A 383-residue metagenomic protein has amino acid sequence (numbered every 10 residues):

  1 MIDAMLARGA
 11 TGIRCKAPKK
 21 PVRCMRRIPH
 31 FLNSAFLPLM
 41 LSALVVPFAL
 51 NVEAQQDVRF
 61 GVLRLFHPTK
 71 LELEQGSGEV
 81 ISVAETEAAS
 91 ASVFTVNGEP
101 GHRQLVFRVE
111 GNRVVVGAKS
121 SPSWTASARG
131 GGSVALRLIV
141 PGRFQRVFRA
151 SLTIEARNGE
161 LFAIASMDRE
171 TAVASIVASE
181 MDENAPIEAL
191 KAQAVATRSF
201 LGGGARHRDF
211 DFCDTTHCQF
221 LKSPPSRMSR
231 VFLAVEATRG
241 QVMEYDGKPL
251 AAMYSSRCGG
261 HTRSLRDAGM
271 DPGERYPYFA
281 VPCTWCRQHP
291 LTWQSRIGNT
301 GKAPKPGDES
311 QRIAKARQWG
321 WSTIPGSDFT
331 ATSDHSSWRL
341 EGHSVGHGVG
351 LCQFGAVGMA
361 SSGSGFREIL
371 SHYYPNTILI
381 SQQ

Functional and structural regions predicted by a protein language model:
M1-L32: N-terminal secretory signal peptides that target proteins for export/translocation
I2, P21, M25-I28, L37-A43 (+1 more regions): Conserved, single-site charged/polar hotspot
